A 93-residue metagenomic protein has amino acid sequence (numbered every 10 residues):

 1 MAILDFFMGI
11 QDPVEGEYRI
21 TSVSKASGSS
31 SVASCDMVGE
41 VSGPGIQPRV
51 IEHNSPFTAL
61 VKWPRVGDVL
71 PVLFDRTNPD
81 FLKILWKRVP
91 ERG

Functional and structural regions predicted by a protein language model:
A2-G93: Exposed beta-strand/loop interface patches that mediate assembly or binding
